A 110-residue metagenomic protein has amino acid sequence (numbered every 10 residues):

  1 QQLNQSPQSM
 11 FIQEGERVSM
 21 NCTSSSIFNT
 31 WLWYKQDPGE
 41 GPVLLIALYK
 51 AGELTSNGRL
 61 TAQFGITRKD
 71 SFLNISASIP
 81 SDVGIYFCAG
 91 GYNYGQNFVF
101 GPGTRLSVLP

Functional and structural regions predicted by a protein language model:
Q1-P110: Extracellular domains of the immunoglobulin superfamily
